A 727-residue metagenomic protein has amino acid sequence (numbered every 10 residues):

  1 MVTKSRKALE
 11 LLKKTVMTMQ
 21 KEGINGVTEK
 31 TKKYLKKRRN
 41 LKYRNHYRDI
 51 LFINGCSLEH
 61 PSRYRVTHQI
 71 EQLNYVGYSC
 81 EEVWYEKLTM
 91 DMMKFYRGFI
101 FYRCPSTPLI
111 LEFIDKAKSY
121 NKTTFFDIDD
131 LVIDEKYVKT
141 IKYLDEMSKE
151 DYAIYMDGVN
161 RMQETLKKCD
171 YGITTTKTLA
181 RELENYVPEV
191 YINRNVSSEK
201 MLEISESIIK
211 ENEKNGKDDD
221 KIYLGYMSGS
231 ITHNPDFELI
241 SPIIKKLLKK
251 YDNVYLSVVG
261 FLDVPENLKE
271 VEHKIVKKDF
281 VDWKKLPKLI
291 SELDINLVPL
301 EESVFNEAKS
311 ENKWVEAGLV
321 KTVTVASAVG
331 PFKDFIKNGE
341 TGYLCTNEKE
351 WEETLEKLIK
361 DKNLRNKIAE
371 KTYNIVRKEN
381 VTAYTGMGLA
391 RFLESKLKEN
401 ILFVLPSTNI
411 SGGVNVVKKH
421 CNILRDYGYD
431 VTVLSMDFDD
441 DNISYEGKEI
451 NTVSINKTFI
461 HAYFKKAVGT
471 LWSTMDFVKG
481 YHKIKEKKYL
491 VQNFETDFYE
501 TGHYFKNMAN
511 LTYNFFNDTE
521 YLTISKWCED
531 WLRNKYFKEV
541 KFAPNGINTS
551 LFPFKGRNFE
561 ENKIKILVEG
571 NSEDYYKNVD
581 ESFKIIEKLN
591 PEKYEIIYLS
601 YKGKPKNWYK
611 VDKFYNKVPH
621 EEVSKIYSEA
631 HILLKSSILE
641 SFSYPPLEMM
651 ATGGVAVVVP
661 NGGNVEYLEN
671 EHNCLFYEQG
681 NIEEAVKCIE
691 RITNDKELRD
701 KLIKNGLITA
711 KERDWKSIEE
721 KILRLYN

Functional and structural regions predicted by a protein language model:
S57-Q72, N195-E292, N415-K419, W531-K535 (+2 more regions): Conserved catalytic-core segment of nucleotide-activated headgroup transferases in glycan assembly
D115, S119, K149-G172, N456-F459 (+2 more regions): Membrane-proximal helix-turn-helix segments that form the acceptor-binding/catalytic region of lipid-linked
E135, A308, A328-G339, Y343-L344 (+2 more regions): Short acidic/histidine- and often glycine-rich active-site loop of Leloir-type glycosyltransferases that engages
L166, K288-L293, K625-A630: Short alpha-helical donor nucleotide-sugar binding micro-motif in glycosyltransferases
K210, N363-E394, E697-Y726: A charged, aromatic-enriched C-terminal amphipathic alpha-helix characteristic of glycosyltransferases across folds
V298, E316-A326, V655-V659: Short hydrophobic beta-strand element within catalytic cores of glycosyltransferases and related nucleotide-activated
E301-E302, N306, I638: Aromatic "clamp/platform" in nucleotide-sugar-dependent glycosyltransferases that forms part of the donor/acceptor
N338-K349, K357-N363, N670-E671, L675-N681 (+2 more regions): Conserved acidic donor-binding segment of nucleotide-sugar-dependent glycosyltransferases
